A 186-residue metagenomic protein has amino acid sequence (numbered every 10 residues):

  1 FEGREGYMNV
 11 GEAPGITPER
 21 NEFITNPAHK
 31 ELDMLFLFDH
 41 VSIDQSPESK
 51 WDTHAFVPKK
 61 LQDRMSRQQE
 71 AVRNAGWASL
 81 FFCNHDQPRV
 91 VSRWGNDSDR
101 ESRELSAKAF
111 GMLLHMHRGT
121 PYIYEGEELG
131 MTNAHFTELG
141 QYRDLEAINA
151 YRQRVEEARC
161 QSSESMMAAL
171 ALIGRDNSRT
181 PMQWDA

Functional and structural regions predicted by a protein language model:
F1-A186: Active-site and adjacent substrate-binding regions of carbohydrate-active enzymes
